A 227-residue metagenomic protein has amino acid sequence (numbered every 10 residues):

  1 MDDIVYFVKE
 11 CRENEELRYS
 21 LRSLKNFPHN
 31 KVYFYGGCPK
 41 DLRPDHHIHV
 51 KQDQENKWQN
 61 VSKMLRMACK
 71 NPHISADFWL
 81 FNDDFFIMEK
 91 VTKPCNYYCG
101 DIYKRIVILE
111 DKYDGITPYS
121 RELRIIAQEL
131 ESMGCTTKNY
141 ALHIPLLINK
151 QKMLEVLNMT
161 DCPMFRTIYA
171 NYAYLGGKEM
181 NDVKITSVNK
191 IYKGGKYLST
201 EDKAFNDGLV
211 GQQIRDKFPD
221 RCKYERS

Functional and structural regions predicted by a protein language model:
M1-E55, L175-G176, L198-R226: N-terminal anchoring/stem segment of glycosyltransferases
N14-S23, V50-F81: A conserved donor-nucleotide-binding helix/loop in the catalytic core of Leloir-type glycosyltransferases
L24, I48, Y113-P118, I168-Y169: Structured N-terminal alpha/beta-domain signature that marks small ligand/cofactor-binding or signaling modules
N26, K70, N171: Short, well-ordered alpha-helices that flank and scaffold nucleotide-derived cofactor binding pockets
R43-D45, L80, E89-T92: Short glycine-/acidic-enriched loop or helix-start segments at secondary-structure transitions that form or flank
F85-F86: Acidic metal-phosphate-binding loop of nucleotide-sugar-dependent transferases
E89-E122: Conserved donor-nucleotide/metal-binding helix-loop-beta segment in metal-dependent transferases, i.e., the alpha-helix
T117-F205: Catalytic core and acceptor-binding pocket of nucleotide-sugar-dependent glycosyltransferases
